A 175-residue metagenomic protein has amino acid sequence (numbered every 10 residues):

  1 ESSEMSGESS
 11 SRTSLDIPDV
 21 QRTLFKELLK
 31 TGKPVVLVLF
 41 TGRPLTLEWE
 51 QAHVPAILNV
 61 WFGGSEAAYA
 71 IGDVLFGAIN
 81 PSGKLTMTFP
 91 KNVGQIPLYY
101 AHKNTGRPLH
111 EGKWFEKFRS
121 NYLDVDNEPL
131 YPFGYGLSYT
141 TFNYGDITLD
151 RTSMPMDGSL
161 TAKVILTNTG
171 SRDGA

Functional and structural regions predicted by a protein language model:
E1-H53: Hydrophobic helix-and-loop "lid/oligomerization" segment in the mid-to-C-terminal part of catalytic domains
F40-G174: Secreted, periplasmic, or luminal enzymes acting at the cell surface/secretory milieu
